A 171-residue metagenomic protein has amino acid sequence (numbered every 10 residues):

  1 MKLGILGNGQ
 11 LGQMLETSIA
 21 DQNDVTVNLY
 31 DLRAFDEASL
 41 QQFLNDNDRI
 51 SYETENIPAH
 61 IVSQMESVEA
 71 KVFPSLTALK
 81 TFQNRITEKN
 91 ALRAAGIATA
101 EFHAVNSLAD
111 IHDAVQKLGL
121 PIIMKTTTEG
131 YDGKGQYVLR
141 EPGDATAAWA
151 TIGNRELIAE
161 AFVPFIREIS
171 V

Functional and structural regions predicted by a protein language model:
M1-Q83, A109: ATP-binding N-terminal substructure of ATP-dependent carboxylate-amine bond-forming enzymes
T81-S170: Active-site nucleotide/adenylate-binding loops and adjacent lid/helix of ATP-dependent enzymes
